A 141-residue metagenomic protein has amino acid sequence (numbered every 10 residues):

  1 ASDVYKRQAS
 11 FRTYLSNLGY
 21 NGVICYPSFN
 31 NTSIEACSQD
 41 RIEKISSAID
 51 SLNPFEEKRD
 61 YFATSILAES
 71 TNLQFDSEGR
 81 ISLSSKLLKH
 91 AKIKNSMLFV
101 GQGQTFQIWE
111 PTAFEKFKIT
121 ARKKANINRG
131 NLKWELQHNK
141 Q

Functional and structural regions predicted by a protein language model:
A1-Y5: Short, small-residue-biased leader/transition segments that mark boundaries at the very start of proteins
K6-F11, G79-L83: Short amphipathic alpha-helix starts
R12-N72, S77, K86-Q141: Flexible "stalk/tail and boundary" regions
